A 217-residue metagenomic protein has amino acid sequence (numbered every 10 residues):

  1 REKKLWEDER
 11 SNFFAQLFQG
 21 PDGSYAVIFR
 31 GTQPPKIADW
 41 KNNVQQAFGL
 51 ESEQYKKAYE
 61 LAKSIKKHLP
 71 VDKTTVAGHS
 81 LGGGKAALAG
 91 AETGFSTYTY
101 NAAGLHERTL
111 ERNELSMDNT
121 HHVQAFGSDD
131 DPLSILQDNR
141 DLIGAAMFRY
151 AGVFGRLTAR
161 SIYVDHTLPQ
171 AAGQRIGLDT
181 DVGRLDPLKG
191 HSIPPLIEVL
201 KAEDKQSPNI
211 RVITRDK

Functional and structural regions predicted by a protein language model:
R1-V76, T93, A103-E107, E111-N113: A conserved cap/lid and substrate-binding interface adjacent to the catalytic center of lipid-processing enzymes
Q19-S24, A91, F95-K217: Serine hydrolase/lipase
A77-G82, A86: Gly/Ala-rich beta-loop-alpha elbow adjacent to hydrolase catalytic centers
